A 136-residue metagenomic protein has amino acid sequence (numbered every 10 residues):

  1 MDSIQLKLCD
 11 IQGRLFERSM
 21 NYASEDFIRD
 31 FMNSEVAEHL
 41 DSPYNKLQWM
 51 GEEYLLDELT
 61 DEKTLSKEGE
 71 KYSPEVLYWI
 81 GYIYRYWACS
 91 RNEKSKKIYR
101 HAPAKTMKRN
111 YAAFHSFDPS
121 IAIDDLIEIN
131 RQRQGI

Functional and structural regions predicted by a protein language model:
M1-N92, H101-K105, R109, A113-I136: C-terminal alpha-helical interaction appendages
K96: Thiolate-centered catalytic microenvironments shared by cysteine-dependent enzyme domains
